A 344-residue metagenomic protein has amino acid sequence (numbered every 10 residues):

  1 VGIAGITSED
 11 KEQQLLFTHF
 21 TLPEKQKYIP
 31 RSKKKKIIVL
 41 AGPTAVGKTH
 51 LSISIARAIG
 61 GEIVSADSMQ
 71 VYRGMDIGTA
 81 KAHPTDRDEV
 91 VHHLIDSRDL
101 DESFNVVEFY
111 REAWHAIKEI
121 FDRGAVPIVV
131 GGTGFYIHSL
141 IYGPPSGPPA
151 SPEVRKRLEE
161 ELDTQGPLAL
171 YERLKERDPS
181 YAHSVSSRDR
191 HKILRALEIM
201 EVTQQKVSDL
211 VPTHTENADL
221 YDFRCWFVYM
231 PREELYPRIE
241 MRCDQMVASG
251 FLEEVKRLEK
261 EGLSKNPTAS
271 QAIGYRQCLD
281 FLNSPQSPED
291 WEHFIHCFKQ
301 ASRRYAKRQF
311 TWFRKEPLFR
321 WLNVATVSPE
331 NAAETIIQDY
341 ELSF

Functional and structural regions predicted by a protein language model:
I6-S8, Q13-F344: Phosphate/pyrophosphate-binding catalytic cores of soluble transferases and nucleic-acid-acting enzymes
